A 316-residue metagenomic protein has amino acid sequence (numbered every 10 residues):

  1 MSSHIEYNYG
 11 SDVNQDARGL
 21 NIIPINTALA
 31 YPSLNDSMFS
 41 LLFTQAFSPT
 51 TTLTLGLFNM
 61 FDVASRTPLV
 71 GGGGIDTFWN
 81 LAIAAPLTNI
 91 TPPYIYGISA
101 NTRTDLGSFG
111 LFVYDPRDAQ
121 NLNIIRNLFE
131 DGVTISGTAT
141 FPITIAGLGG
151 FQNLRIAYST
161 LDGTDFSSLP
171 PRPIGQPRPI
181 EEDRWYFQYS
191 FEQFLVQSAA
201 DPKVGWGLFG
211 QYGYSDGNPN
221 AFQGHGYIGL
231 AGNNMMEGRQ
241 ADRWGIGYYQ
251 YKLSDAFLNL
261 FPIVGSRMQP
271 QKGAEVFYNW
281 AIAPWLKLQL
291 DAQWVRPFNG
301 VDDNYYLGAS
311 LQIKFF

Functional and structural regions predicted by a protein language model:
M1, T50, L106, I143-F151 (+4 more regions): Short loop/turn motifs that connect adjacent beta-strands in outer-membrane beta-barrel proteins
S3-Y7, L53-N59, L111-D115, Q152-Y158 (+4 more regions): Transmembrane beta-barrel strands of outer-membrane/channel proteins
V13-L42, P49-I135, S266-R267: Surface-exposed coil loops of outer-membrane beta-barrel proteins
L41, I98, G137-A139, Y189-F191 (+5 more regions): Membrane-embedded beta-strands of outer-membrane beta-barrel proteins, especially the hydrophobic/small aromatic
Q45, L57, N101-T104, F141-I145 (+4 more regions): Residue-level signature of outer-membrane beta-barrel architecture
P92, R126-E130, E181-E182, Y214-H225 (+2 more regions): Solvent-exposed loop/turn segments connecting transmembrane beta-strands in outer-membrane beta-barrel proteins
P116-S190: Surface-exposed beta-loop-beta
D303-F316: Outer-membrane beta-barrel "beta-signal"
